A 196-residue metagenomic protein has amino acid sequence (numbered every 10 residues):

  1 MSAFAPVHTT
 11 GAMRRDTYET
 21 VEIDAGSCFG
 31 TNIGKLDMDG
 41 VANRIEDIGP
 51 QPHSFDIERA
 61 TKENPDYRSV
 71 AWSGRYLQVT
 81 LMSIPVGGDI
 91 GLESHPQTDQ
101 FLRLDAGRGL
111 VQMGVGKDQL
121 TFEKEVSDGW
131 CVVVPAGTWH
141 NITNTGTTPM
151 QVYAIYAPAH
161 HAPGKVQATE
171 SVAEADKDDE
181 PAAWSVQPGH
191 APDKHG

Functional and structural regions predicted by a protein language model:
S2-Q78, G91, K124, Q167-G196: A short, N-terminal "cap"/entry segment at the start of jelly-roll beta-barrel domains of the cupin/DSBH fold
L77, V86-G88, Q97, T138-W139 (+1 more regions): A generic "binding-loop/recognition-motif" signal
V79-S83, F101, E123, C131-V133 (+1 more regions): Conserved hydrophobic/aromatic beta-strand scaffold that supports enzyme active sites
S83-P85, H95-V111, V115, I155: Short, conserved beta-strand element in jelly-roll/cupin
I90-L92, V111-M113, V134, H140-G146: Short beta-strand His + acidic residue motifs that chelate non-heme Fe in jelly-roll/DSBH and cupin folds
F101, T147-G164: A short hydrophobic beta-strand segment most commonly corresponding to one strand of the jelly-roll/cupin
L110, D118, H161: Flexible, glycine-rich phosphate/dinucleotide-binding loops and adjacent beta-alpha linkers at cofactor/substrate
G116-A136: Short acidic-glycine-tyrosine-enriched beta hairpin
